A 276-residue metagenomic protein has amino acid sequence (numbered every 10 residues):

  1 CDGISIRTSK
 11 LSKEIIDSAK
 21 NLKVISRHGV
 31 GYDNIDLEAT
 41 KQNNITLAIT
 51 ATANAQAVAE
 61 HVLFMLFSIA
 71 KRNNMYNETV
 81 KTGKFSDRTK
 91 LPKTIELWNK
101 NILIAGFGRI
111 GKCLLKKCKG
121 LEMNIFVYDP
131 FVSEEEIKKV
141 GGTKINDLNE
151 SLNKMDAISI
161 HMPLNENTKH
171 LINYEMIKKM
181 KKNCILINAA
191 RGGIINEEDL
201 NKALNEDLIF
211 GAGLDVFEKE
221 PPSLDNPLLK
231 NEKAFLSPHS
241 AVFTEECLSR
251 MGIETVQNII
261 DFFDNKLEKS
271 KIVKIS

Functional and structural regions predicted by a protein language model:
C1-A48, N153, N173: An N-terminal-biased, well-structured beta-alpha scaffold segment characteristic of Rossmann-like dinucleotide-binding
D2-G3, V24, A157, I185 (+2 more regions): Short, Asp-centered acidic motifs that coordinate Mg2+ and/or phosphate in catalytic or ligand-binding sites
S12-I16, V132-P227: Rossmann-like adenosine-cofactor binding region
A19-V24, N43-T46, E122-M123, K182-C184 (+1 more regions): A short helix->loop->beta-strand "cap" motif at the edges of active sites that frequently abuts
L22, W98-N101, Y174, N183: Phosphate-coordination loops involved in phosphoryl transfer and adenosine-cofactor binding
N43, A51-N101, C113-K116, G120: Phosphate-binding beta-alpha-beta segment of Rossmann-like dinucleotide-binding domains, i.e., the NAD(P)
L47, N183-S276: Rossmann-like dinucleotide-binding domain for NAD(H)/NADP(H)
F107-G108: Glycine-rich Rossmann-fold phosphate-binding loop(s) that bind the pyrophosphate of adenine dinucleotide cofactors
